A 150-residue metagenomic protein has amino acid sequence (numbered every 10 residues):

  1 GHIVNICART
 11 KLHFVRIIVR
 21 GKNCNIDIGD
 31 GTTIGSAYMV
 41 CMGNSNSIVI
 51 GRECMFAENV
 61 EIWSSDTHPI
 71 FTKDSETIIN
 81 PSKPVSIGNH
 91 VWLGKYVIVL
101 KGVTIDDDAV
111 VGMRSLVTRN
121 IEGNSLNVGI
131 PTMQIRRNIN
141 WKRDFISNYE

Functional and structural regions predicted by a protein language model:
G1-V103, N138-I139: Flexible, glycine/small-residue-enriched loop-and-beta-strand segment within the central core of proteins
T67-H68, S115-L116, E122: Flexible glycine-rich beta->alpha loop in the catalytic core of nucleotide-sugar glycosyltransferases
V97-A109, S115-T118: Beta-rich strand-turn-strand
V110, L126-V128: Short-chain dehydrogenase/reductase
R119, R136: Short helix N-cap motif at coil->helix boundaries in the Bergerat
T132-M133: Activation segment
R143-E150: Charged, low-complexity C-terminal accessory regions
